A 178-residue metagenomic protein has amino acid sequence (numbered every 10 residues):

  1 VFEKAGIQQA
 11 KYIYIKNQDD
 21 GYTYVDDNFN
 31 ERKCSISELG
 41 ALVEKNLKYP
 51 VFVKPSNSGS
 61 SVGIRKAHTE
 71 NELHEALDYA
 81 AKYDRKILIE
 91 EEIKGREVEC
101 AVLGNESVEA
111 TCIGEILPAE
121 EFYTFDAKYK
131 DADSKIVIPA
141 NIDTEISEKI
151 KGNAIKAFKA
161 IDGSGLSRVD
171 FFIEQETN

Functional and structural regions predicted by a protein language model:
V1-G95: Active-site nucleotide/adenylate-binding loops and adjacent lid/helix of ATP-dependent enzymes
A10-K11, T111, Y123, S167: A short, local hydrophobic-aromatic micro-motif
Y12, Y49-F52, F122-F125, Y129 (+2 more regions): Aromatic side chains
S35-E38, D84, K149-N153, L166: Short, conserved clusters of charged catalytic residues that mark active-site and nucleotide-handling motifs
R65-G152, I173, N178: Phosphate-binding site of ATP-dependent enzymes
I155, K159-N178: C-terminal active-site/capping subdomain that shapes the small-molecule cofactor and substrate pocket of enzyme
